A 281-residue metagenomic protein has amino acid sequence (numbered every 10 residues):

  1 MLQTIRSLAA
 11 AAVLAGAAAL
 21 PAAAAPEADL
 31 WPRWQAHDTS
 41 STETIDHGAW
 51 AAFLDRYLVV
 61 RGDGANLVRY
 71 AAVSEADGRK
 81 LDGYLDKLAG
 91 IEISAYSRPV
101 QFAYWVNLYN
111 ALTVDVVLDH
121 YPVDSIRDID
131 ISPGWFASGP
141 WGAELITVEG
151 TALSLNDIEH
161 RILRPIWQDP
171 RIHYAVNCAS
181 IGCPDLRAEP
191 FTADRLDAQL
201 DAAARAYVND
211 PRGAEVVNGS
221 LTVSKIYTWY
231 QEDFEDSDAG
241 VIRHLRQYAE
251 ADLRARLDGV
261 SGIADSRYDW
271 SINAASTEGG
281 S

Functional and structural regions predicted by a protein language model:
M1-A9: Bacterial N-terminal signal peptides that target proteins for export
A9-A19: Bacterial N-terminal signal peptides
L20-A24: Sec/Tat signal peptide C-region and signal peptidase I cleavage site
A25-S281: Interaction/scaffold regions that mediate signaling and macromolecular assembly across diverse proteins
